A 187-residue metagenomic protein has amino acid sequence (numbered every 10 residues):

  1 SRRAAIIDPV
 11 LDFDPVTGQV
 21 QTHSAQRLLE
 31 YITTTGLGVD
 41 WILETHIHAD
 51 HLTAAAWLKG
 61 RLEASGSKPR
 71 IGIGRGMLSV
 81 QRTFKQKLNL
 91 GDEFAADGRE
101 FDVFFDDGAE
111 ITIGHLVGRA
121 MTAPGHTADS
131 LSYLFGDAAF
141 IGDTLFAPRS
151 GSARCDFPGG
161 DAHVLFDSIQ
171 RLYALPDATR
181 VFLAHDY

Functional and structural regions predicted by a protein language model:
A4, D12-R119: Active-site HxH/HxHxD metal-binding segment of metal-dependent hydrolases
A4-P15, L90-F101, E110-T112, V117-T122 (+1 more regions): Metallo-beta-lactamase
